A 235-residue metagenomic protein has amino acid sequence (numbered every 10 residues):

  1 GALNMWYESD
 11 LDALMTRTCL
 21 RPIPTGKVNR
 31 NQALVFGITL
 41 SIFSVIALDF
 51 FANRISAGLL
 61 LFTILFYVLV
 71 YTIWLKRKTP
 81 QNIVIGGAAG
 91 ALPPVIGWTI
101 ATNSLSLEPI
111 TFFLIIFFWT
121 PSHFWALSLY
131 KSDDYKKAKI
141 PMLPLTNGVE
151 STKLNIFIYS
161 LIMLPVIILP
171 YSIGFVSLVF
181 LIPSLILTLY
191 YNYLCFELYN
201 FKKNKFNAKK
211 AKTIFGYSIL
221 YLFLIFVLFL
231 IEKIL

Functional and structural regions predicted by a protein language model:
G1-A2, L65-T72, L114-K131, I186-L198: Transmembrane alpha-helical segments that form the membrane-embedded catalytic/substrate-channel core of multi-pass
G1-S9, R17, S41, G58-V70 (+1 more regions): Membrane-embedded alpha-helical segments that form the functional core of polytopic membrane enzymes, especially those
Y7-V28, W125-T152: Cytosolic, membrane-interface loops and tails of multi-pass inner-membrane proteins
R17-G58, V149-S172: Multi-pass membrane catalytic core of lipid/isoprenoid biosynthesis enzymes
R21-P22, I85-A101, E150-S151, K212-F226: Small-residue-rich segments of transmembrane alpha-helices in multi-pass membrane proteins, especially helix faces
R30-I100: Intramembrane alpha-helical segments
F43-G58, P93-I116, I168-F180, F229-L235: Helix-coil boundary and interhelical linker segments in multi-pass alpha-helical membrane proteins
N192-L224: Interfacial loop-to-transmembrane junctions
